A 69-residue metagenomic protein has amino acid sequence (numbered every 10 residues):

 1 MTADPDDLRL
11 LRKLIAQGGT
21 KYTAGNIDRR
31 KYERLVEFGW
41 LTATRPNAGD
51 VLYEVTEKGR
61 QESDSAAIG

Functional and structural regions predicted by a protein language model:
M1-R29, I68: Short amphipathic alpha-helical interface segments
L11, L41, Y53-V55: Hydrophobic beta-strand residues in large extracellular and virion-surface proteins
Y22-T42, A48-D50: Short amphipathic alpha-helical interaction segments
A48-V51, E57-G69: Short, amphipathic alpha-helical interaction segments positioned at domain boundaries
